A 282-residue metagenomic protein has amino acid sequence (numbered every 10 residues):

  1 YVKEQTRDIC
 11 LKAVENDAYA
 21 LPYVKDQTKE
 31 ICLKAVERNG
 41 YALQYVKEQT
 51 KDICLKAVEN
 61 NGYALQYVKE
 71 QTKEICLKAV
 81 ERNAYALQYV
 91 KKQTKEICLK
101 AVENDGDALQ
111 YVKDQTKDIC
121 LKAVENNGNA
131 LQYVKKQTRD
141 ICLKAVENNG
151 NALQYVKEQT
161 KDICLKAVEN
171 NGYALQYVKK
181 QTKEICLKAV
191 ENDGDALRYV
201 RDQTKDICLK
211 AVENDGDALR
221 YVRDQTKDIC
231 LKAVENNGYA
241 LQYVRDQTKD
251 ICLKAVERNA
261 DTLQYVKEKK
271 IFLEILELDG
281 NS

Functional and structural regions predicted by a protein language model:
Y1-K267: Thr-biased low-complexity repeat/linker tracts and other Thr-enriched repetitive architectures
L253, Q264-S282: A detector of long low-complexity, disordered segments enriched in serine/threonine/proline
